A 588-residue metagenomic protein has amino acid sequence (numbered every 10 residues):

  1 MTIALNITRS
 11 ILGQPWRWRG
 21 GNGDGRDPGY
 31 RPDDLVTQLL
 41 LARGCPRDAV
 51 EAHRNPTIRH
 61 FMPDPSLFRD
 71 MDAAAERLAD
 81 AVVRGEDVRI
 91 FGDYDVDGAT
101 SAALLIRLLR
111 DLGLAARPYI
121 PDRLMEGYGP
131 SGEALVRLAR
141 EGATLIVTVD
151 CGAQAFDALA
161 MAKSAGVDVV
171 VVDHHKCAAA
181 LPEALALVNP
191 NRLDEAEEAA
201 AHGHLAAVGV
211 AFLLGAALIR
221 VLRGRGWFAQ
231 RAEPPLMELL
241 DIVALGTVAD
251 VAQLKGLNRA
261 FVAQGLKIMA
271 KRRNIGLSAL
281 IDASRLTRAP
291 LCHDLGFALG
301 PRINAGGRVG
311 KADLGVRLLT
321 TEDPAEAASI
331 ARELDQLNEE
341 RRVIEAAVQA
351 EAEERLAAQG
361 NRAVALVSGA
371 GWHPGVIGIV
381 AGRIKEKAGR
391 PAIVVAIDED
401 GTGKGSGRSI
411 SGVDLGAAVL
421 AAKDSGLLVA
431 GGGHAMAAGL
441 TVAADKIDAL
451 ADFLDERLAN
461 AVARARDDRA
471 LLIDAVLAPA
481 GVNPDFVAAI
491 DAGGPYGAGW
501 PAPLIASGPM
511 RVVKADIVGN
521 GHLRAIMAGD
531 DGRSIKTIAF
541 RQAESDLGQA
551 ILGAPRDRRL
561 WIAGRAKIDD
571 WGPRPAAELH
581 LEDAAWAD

Functional and structural regions predicted by a protein language model:
I3-A4, R9, D80-D87, G256 (+5 more regions): Mid-to-C-terminal polyanion-binding domains and interfaces
L12, W18-A143, A165-G166, E183 (+2 more regions): Hydrophobic helix-and-loop "lid/oligomerization" segment in the mid-to-C-terminal part of catalytic domains
L40, V147, N304, I490 (+1 more regions): A residue-level signal for conserved active-site and pocket-lining positions in enzyme catalytic cores
A79-D80, A179-N189, N274, G529-D531: Acidic-glycine-rich active-site phosphate/pyrophosphate-binding loop
S131-A134, A155-L159, V172-H174, G378-A381 (+2 more regions): Short beta-alpha junctions and helix-cap segments that line functional grooves
V136-A229: Active-site cavity-forming subdomains of large catalytic enzyme subunits
H174-H175, P190, H373, H434 (+1 more regions): Histidine-centered active-site/metal-ligand motif
G209, G378, G382, I562: Short alpha-helical basic/polar micro-motif
